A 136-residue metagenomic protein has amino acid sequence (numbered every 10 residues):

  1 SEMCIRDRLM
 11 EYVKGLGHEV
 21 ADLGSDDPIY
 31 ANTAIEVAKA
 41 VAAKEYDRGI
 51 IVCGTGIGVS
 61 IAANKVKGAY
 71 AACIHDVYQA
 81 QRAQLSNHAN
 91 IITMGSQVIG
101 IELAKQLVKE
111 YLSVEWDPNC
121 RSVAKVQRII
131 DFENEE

Functional and structural regions predicted by a protein language model:
M3-C4: Short, small-residue-biased leader/transition segments that mark boundaries at the very start of proteins
E11-E19: Short helix-loop-beta junction
L16, V66-K67, N87: Short, structured coil segments at secondary-structure junctions
E19-Y30: A short beta-strand-loop structural module common to alpha/beta enzyme folds
T33, V37-I74: Helix-adjacent hinge/juxtasegments
V77-A124: Short, glycine-/small-residue-rich phosphate/pyrophosphate-handling segment
R121-E136: A short, charged, Gly/Pro-tolerant segment at domain boundaries
